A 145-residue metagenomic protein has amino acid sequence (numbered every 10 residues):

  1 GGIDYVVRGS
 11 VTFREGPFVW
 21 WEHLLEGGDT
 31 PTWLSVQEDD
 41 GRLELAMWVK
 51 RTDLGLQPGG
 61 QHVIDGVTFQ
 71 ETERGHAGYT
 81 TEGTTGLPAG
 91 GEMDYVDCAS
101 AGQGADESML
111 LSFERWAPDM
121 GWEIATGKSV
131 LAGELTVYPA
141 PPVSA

Functional and structural regions predicted by a protein language model:
G1-A145: Mixed-charge, low-complexity intrinsically disordered regions
